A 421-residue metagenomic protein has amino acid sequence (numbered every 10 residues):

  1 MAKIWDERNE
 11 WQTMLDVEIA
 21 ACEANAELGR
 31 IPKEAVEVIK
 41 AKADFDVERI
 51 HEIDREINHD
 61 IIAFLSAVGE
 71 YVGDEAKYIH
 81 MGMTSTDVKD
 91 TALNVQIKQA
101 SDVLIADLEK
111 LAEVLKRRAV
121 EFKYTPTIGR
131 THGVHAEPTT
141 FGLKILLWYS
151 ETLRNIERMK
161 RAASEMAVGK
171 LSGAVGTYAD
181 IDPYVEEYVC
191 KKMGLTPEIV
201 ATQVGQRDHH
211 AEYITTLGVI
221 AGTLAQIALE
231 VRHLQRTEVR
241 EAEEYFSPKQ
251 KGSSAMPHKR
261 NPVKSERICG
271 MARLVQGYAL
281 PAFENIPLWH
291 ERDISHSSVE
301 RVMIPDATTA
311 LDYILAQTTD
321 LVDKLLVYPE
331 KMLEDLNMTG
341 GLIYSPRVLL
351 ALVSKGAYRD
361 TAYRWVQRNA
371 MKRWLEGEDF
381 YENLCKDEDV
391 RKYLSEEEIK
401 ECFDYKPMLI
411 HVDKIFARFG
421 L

Functional and structural regions predicted by a protein language model:
M1-S172, Y178, D182-Y188, P197 (+3 more regions): A helix-coil-helix interface module used to build multimeric assemblies and to scaffold catalytic/cofactor sites
M1-T13, I53-I57, M256-L421: Glycine-rich cofactor/substrate-binding loops
A24, A67, Y71, V114 (+16 more regions): Generic, well-ordered alpha-helical scaffold segments in large soluble proteins
I31, V36, V239-R240, Y358: Conserved hydrophobic residue
H51, K98-I105, E109, K116 (+9 more regions): Short amphipathic alpha-helical segments with heptad-repeat character
E121-Y124, R158-R161, E165, L195-I199 (+7 more regions): Conserved helix-loop functional segments at active or binding sites
L143, A211-V219, R347-K355: Short, well-ordered beta-strand elements within core beta-sheets of diverse protein domains
E186, C190-A279: Acidic, glycine-rich loop-and-beta core segments that form the ion-binding/anion-interacting portion of active sites
